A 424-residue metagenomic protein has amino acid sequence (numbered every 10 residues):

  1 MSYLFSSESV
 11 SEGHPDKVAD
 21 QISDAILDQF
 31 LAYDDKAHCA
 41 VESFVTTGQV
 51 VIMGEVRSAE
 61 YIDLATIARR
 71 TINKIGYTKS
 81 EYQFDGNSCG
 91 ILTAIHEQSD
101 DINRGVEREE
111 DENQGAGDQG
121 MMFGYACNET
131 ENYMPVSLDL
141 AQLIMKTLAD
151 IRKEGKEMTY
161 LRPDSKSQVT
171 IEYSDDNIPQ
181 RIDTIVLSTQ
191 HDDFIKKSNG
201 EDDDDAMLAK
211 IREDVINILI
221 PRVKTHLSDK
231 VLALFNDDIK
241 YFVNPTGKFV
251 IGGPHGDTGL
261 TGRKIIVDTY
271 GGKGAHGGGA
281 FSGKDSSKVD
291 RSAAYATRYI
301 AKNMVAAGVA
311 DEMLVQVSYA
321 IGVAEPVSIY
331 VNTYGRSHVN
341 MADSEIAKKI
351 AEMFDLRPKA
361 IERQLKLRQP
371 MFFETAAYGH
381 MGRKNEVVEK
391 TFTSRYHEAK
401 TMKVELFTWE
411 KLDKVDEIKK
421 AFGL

Functional and structural regions predicted by a protein language model:
M1-A40, G155, V415, A421: N-terminal, positively charged regions that mediate nucleic acid binding
S6, T66, N73-Y77, E81-I251 (+3 more regions): Glycine-rich, mobile lid/loop segments that gate access to catalytic sites or pores
E8-V10, H14-A19, G115-T130, V250-A275 (+2 more regions): Conserved phosphate/anionic-ligand binding catalytic regions in large, soluble enzymes, centered on
E12-L31, E129-K146, K284-G308: Alpha-helical support elements that line or immediately flank enzyme active sites and cofactor-binding pockets
A37-V41, S165-I171, I239-V243, V309-A320: A short glycine-rich, hydrophobically flanked beta-strand micro-motif that places a catalytic Asp/Glu for divalent metal
A40-S58, I321-E325: Short, charge-patterned binding micro-sites
T46, A310-E312, Y319-L424: Internal helix-turn-beta structural module
I265, Y270-L314, E325-N332: C-terminal catalytic subdomain
